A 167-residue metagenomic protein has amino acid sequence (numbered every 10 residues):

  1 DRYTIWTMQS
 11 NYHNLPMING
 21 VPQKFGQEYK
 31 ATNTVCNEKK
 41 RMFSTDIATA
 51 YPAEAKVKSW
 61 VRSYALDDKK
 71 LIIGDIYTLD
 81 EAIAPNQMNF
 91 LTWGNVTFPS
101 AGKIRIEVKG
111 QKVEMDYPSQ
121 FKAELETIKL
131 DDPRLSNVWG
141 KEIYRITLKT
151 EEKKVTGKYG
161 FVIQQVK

Functional and structural regions predicted by a protein language model:
D1-K167: CBM-like, beta-strand-rich accessory domains located in the C-terminal region of large, secreted polysaccharide-active
